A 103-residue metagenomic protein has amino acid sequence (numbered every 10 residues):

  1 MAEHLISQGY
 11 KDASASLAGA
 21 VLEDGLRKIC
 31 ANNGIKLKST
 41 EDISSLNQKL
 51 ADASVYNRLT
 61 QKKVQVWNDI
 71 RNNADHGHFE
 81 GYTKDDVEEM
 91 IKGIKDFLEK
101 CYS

Functional and structural regions predicted by a protein language model:
M1, S45-K49, I70: A general alpha-helix detector
E3, S7-C30: Short, hydrophobic, well-ordered secondary-structure elements
K11-A15, S39-T40, K84: Alpha-helix N-cap/helix-initiation sites
C30-L59: Short, charged amphipathic alpha-helical segments flanked by flexible coils
R58-S103: Charge-enriched, short contiguous segments at helix-coil
